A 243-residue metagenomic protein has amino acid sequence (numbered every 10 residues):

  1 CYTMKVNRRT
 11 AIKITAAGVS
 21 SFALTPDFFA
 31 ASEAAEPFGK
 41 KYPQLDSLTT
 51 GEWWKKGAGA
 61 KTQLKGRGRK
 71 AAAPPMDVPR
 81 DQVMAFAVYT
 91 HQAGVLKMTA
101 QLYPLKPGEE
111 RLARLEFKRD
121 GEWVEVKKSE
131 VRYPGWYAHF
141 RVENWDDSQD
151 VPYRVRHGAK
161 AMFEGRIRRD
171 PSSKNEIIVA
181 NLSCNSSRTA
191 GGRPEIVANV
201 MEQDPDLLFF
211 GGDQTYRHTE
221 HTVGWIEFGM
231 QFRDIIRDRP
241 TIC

Functional and structural regions predicted by a protein language model:
C1-V6: Secretory targeting signals
R8-A11, A30-A34, I167, T241: Generic low-polarity alpha-helical segments
T10-S32: N-terminal export signals
E36-C243: Divalent metal-dependent phosphoesterase catalytic cores across multiple superfamilies
